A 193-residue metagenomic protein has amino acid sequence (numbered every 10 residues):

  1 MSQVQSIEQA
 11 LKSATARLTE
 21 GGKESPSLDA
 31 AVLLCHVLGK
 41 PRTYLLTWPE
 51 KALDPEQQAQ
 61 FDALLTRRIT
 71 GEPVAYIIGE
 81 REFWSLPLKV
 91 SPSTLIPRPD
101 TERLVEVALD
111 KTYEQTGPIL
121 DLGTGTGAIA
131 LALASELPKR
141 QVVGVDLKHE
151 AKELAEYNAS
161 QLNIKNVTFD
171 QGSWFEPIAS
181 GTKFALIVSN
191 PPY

Functional and structural regions predicted by a protein language model:
M1-L38, T43-L46, L53: Non-catalytic accessory regions of SAM-dependent methyltransferases
Q3, G22-E24, Q57, T70 (+2 more regions): Residue-level signature of the cytosolic catalytic core of signaling kinases
L11, A30-A31, F61-D62, V74 (+2 more regions): A general structural signal for well-ordered alpha-helical segments in protein cores
A16-E20, R67, N158: Amphipathic alpha-helical regulatory segments at dimerization interfaces that relay allosteric signals between sensory
C35-D110: Conserved AdoMet
P99-Y193: Conserved SAM/SAH cofactor-binding pocket of Class I
